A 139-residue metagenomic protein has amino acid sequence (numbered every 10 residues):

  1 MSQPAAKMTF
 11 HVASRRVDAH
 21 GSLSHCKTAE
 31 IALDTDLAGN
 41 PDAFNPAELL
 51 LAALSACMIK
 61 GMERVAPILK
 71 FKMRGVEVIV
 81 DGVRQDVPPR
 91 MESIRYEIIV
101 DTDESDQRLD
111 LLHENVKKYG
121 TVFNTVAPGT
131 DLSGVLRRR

Functional and structural regions predicted by a protein language model:
M1-A52, E63-R139: Extended beta-strand/beta-hairpin segments
C57-M58: Alpha-helical metal-binding/catalytic segments enriched in His/Glu/Asp
